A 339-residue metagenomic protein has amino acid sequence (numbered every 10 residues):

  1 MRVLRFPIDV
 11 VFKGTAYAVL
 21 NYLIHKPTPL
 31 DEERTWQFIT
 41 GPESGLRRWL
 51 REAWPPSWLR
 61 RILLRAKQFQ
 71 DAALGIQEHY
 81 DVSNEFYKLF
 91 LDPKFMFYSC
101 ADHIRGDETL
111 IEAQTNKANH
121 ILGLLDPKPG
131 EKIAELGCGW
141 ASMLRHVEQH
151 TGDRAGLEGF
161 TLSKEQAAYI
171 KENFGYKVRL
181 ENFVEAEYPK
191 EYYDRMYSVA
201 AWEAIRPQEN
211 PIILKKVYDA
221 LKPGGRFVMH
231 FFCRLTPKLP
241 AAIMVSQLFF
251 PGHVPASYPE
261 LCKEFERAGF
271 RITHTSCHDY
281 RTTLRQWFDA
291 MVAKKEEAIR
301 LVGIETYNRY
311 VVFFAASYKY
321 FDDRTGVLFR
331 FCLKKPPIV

Functional and structural regions predicted by a protein language model:
M1-L74, V339: N-terminal accessory segments
P129-G139: Conserved class I S-adenosyl-L-methionine
W140-D153: Conserved SAM-binding loop of SAM-dependent methyltransferases across substrates and taxa, primarily the Class I
I170-K171: Conserved SAM-binding loop
F174-E185: Conserved SAM-binding strand-loop segment of SAM-dependent methyltransferases
V184-M196: A short acidic, Gly/Pro-enriched loop at the edge of an enzyme's catalytic core that lines a small-molecule cofactor
P211-R226: A short glycine-rich, Lys/Arg-flanked "PGG" loop and its adjoining helix->strand segment in the class I
C233-R330, K334-V339: Substrate-binding/catalytic lobe of Class I Rossmann-like enzymes that use SAM or dcSAM, i.e., the mid-to-C-terminal
